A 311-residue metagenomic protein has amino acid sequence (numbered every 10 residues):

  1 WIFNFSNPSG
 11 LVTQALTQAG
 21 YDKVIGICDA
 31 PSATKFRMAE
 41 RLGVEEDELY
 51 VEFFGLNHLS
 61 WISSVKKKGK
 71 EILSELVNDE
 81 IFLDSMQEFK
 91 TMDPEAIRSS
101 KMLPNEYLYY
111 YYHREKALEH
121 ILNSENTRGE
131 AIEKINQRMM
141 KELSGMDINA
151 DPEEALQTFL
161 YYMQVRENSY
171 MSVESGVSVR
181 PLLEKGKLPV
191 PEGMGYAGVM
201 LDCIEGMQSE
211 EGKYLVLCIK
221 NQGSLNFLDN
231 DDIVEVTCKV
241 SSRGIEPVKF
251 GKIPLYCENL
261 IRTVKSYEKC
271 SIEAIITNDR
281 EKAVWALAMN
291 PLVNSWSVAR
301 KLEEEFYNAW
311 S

Functional and structural regions predicted by a protein language model:
W1-E71: Internal, well-ordered domain-core segments that constitute the primary functional module of diverse proteins
R41-S311: Long, compositionally biased stretches enriched for glycine and/or charged residues
